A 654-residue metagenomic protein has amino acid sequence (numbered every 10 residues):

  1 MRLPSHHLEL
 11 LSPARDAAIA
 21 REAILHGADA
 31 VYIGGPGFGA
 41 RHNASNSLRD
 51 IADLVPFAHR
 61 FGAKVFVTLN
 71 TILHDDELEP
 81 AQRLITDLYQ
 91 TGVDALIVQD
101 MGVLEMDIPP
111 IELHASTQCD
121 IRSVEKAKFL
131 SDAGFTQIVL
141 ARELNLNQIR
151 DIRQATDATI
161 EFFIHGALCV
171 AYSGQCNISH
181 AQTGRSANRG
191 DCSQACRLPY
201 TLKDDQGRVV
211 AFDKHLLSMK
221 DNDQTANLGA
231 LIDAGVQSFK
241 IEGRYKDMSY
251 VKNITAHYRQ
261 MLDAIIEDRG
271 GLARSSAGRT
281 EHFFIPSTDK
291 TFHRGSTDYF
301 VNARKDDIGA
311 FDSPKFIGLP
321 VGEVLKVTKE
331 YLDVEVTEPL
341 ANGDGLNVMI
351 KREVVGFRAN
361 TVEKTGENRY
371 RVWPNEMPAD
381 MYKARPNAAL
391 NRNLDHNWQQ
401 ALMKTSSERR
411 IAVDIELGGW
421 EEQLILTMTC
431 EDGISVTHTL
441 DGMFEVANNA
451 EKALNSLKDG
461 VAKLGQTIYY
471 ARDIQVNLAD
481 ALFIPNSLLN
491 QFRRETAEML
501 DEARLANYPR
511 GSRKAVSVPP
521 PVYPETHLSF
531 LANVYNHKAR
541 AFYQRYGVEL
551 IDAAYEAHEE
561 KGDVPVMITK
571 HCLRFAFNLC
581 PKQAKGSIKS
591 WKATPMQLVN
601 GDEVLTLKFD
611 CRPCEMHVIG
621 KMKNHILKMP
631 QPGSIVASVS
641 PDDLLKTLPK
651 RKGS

Functional and structural regions predicted by a protein language model:
M1-H26, A30-I33, G37-A40, L54-V55 (+4 more regions): Surface-exposed amphipathic alpha-helical tracts and adjacent flexible/coil segments at the periphery of soluble enzymes
N43-S47: An active-site metal/cofactor-coordinating segment within enzyme catalytic domains
G102-P109: Short active-site loop/helix that positions an aromatic residue
T117: Residues at the C-termini of beta-strands that transition into short coil/loop
R122-K126: Short, glycine/polar-rich helix-capping loops at beta-to-alpha or helix-loop-helix junctions that flank or form
